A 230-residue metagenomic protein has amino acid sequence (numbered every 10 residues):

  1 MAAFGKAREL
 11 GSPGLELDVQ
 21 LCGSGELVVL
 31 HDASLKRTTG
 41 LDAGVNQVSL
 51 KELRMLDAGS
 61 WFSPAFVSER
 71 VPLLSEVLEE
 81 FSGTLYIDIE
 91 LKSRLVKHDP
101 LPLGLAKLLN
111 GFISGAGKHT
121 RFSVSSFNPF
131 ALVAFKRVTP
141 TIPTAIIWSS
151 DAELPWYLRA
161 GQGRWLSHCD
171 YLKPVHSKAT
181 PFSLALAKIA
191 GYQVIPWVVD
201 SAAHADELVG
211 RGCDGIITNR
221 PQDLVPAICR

Functional and structural regions predicted by a protein language model:
M1-R230: Phosphate-group recognition and catalysis centered on beta-loop-alpha active-site segments
